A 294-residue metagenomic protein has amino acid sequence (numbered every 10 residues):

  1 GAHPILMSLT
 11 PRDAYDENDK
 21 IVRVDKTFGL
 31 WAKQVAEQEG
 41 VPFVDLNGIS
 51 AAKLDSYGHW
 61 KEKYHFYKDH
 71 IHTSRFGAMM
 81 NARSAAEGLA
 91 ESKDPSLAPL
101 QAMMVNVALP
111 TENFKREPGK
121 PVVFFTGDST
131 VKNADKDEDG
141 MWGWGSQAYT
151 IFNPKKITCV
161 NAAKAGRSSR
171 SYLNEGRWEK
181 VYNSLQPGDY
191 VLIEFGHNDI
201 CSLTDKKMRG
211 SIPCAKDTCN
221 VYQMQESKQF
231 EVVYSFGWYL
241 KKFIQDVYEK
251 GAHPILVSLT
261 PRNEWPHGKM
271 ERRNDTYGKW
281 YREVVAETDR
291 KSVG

Functional and structural regions predicted by a protein language model:
G1-R75, M79, S84-D94, A98-Q101 (+1 more regions): Alpha-helical cap/lid subdomain in secreted, periplasmic, or secretory-pathway luminal O-acyl-processing enzymes
Y15, D128, A162-R167, E226-Q229: Short, basic, glycine/proline-bearing loop/turn elements
H70, G77, G127, G143 (+2 more regions): Glycine-centered flexibility sites
Q101-E112: A short, charged, Gly/Pro-tolerant segment at domain boundaries
P110-K164, E179-V191, K207-C219: Serine-esterase "nucleophile elbow" of acetyl-processing enzymes
K132-K136, S169-S171, E264-G268: A generic structural signal for short coil/turn motifs at secondary-structure boundaries
S169-K180: N-terminal post-signal-peptidase region of extra-cytosolic proteins
